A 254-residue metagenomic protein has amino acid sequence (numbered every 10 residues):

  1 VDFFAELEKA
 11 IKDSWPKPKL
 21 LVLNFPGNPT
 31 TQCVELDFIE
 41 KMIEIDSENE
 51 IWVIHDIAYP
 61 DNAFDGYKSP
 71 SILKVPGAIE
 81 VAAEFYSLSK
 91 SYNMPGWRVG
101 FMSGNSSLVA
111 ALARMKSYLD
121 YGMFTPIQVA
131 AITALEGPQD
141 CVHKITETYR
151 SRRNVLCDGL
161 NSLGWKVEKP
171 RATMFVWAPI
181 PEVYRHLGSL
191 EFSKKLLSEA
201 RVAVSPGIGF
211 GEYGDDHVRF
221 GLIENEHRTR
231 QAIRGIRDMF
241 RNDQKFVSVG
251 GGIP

Functional and structural regions predicted by a protein language model:
V1-P254: PLP-dependent class I/II
